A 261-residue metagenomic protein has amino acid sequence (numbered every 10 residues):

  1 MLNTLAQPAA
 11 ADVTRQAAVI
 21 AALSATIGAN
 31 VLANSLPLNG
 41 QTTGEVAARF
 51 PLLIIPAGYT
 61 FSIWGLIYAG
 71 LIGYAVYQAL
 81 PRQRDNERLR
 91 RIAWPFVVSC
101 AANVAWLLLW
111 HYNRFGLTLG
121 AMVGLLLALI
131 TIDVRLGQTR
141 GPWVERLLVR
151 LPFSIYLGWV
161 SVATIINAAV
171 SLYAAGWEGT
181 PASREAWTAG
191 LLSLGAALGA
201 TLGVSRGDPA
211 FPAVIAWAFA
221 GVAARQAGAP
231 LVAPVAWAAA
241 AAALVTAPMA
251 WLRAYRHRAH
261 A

Functional and structural regions predicted by a protein language model:
Q7-V19, W64, A213: N-terminal membrane topogenic signal
A11, L80-P81, V134-R140, P248-A261: Membrane-interface capping segments at transmembrane-helix boundaries
A21-G28, P95-A102, W106, M122-D133 (+1 more regions): Alpha-helical transmembrane segments of multi-pass integral membrane proteins
L23-G40: Alpha-helical transmembrane segments of multi-pass membrane proteins
A48-I63, L147-Y156, W177-G190, Q226: Short aromatic-rich membrane-water interface segments that cap or initiate transmembrane helices in multi-pass membrane
I72-D85, L89, V97-L119, V123-E145: Internal transmembrane alpha-helix with an interfacial aromatic "cap," most often the third helix
A105-L119, A175-A182, G203-R206, Q226-A233: Membrane-interface helix caps and helix-loop-helix hairpins in membrane proteins
L125, P152-A169, P181-T201, P209-A220: Alpha-helical membrane segments in multi-pass integral membrane proteins
